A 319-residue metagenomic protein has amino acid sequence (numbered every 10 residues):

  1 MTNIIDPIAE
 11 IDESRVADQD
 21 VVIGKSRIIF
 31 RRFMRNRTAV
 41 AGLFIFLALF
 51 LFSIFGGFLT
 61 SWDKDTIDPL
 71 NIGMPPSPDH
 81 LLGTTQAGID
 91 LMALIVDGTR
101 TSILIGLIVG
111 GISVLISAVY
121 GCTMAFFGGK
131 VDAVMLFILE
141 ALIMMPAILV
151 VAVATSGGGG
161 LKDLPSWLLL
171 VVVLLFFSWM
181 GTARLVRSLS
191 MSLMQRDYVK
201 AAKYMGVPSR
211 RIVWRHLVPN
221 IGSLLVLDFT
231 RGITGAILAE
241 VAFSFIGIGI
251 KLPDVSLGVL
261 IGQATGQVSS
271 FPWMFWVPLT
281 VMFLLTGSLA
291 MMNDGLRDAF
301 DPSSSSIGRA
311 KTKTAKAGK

Functional and structural regions predicted by a protein language model:
M1-F44, M292-K319: Transmembrane alpha-helical segments of polytopic membrane transport and secretion proteins
G42-L43, L91-F126, L285: Transmembrane alpha-helix signature in integral membrane proteins
L81, L91, I112-V119, A125-R196: Generic hydrophobic transmembrane alpha-helix motif, especially the helices
L94-G98, I138, M145, V186 (+5 more regions): Short hydrophobic alpha-helical segments within the ABC transporter permease transmembrane module
R100-I116, R210-A242, L289: Transmembrane alpha-helices
I143, A154-G158, L238-V281, I307-G308: Glycine-rich helix-loop "coupling/hinge" segments at transmembrane-helix boundaries in multipass transporters
G160-L164, F177, S223, L227-R231 (+1 more regions): C-terminal transmembrane helix and the adjacent membrane-cytosol boundary/short C-terminal tail of inner/organellar
